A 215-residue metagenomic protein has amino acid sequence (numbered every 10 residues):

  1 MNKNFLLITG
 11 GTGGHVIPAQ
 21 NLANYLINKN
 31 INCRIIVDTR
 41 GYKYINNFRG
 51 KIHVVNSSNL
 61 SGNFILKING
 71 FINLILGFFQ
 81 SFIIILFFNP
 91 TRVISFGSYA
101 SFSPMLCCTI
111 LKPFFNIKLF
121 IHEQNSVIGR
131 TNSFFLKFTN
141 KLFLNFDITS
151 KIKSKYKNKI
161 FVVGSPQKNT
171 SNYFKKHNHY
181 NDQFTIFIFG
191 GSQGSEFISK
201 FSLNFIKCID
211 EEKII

Functional and structural regions predicted by a protein language model:
N2-G10, Y25-N73, V163, G190: Conserved nucleotide-sugar phosphate-binding/catalytic loop shared by glycosyltransferases and other
L7-Q20, E196: A short, glycine/small-residue-rich beta-strand->loop->alpha-helix junction that serves as a flexible
N32-R34, R40, T109-F174: Active-site-proximal region of nucleotide-activated glycan assembly enzymes, centered on histidine/acidic-rich loops
I36, G41-R49, H177-I215: Donor-nucleotide binding loops and adjacent catalytic segments primarily of GT-B fold Leloir glycosyltransferases
R40-Y44, T91-K112: An aromatic- and histidine-rich active-site surface loop
N63-R92, I110: An amphipathic, basic-hydrophobic alpha-helix
S81-A100, I117-H122: Short N-terminal targeting/anchoring amphipathic segment
